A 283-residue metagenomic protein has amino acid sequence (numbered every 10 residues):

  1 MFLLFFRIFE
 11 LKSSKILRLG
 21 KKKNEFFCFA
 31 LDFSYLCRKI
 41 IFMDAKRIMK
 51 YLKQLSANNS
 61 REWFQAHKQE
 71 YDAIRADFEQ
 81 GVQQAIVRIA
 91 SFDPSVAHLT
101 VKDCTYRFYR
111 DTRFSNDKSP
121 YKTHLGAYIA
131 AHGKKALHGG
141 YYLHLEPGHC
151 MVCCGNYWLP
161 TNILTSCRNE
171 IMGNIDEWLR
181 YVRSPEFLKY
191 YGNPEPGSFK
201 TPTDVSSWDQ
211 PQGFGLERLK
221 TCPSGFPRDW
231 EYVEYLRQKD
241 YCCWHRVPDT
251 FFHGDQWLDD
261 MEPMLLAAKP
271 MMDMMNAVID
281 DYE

Functional and structural regions predicted by a protein language model:
M1-L36: Cationic, amphipathic, low-complexity segments that mediate targeting or membrane/lipid association
F42-M49, E234-R237: Acidic, low-complexity proline/glycine-rich segments
R47, A57-F92, P263-Y282: Contiguous, amphipathic alpha-helical segments that mediate oligomerization or scaffolding in large protein assemblies
D77-G133: Extended cationic-aromatic binding surfaces that line active-site or macromolecule-binding grooves and engage
D111-I175: Aromatic- and glycine-enriched beta-alpha-beta binding-site module
Y142, Y232-V233: Short, surface-exposed charged micro-motifs
P147-L219, F226: Compact, glycine/acidic-enriched structural inserts
G225, D229-E231, H245-E283: Extended, charged low-complexity segments that frequently continue into or abut oligomerization scaffolds
